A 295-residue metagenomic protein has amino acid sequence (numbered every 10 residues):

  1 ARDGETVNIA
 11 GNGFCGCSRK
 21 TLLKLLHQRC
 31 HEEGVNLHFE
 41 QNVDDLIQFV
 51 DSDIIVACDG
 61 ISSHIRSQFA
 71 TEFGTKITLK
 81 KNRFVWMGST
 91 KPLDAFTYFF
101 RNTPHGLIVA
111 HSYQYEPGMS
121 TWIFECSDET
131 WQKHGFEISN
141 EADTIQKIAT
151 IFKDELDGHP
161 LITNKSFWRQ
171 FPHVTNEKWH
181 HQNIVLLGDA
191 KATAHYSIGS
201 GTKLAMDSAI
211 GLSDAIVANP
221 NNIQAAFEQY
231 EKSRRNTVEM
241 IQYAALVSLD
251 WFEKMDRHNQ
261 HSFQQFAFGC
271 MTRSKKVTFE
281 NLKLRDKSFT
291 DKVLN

Functional and structural regions predicted by a protein language model:
A1-W86, K292-N295: Conserved N-terminal helical subregion
A10, D94-H173: Conserved FAD/dinucleotide-binding core of flavoprotein oxidoreductases
G13, H134-E137, S197-T202: Short, solvent-exposed loop/turn segments at secondary-structure boundaries
V56-A57, F167-W251: Conserved mid-domain beta->alpha element of the FAD-binding
S63, S120, I210: Glycine-centered loop/turn positions within well-structured domains that cap or flank conserved ligand/cofactor-binding
F84-A95: Glycine-rich loop(s) and the adjacent beta-strand/alpha-helix scaffold that form part
D214-N295: C-terminal helical "tail/cap" subdomain of flavin- and related membrane-associated enzymes
